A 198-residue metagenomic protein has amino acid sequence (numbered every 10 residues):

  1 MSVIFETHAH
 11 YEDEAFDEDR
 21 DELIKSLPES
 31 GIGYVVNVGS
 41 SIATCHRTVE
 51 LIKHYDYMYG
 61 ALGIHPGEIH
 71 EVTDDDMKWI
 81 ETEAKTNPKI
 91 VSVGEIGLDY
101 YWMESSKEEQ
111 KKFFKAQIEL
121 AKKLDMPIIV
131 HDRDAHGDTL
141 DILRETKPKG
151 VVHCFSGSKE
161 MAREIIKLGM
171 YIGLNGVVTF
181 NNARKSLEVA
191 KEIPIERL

Functional and structural regions predicted by a protein language model:
M1-L198: Mid-domain alpha/beta scaffold segments of enzyme catalytic cores
